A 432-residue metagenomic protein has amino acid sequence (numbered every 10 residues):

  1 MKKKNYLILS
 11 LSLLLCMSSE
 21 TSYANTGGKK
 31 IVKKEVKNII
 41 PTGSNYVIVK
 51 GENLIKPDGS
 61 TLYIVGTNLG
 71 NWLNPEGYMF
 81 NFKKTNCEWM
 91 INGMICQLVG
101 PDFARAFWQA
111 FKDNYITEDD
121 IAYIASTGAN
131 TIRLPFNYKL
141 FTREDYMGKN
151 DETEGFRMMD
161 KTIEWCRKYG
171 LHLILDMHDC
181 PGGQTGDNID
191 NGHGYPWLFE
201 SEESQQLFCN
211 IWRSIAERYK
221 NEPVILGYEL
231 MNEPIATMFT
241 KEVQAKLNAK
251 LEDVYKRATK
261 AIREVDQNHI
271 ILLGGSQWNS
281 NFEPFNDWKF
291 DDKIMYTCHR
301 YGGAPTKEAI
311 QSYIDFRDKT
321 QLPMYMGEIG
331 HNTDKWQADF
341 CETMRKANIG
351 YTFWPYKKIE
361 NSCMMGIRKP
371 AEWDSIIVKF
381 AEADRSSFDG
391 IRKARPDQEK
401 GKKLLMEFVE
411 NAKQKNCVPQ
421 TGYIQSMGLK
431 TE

Functional and structural regions predicted by a protein language model:
M1-K30: Bacterial Sec-dependent N-terminal signal peptides
K2-K3, P57-D58, C341-R345: A general structural signal for short secondary-structure junctions and capping/turn motifs
I8, I91-N92, A104, G401-L405 (+1 more regions): Short amphipathic alpha-helical segments that mediate assembly, nucleic-acid/protein binding, or membrane association
L14-L15, G186, F239, A338: Alpha-helical transmembrane segments and their juxtamembrane interfaces
N25-G43: Short, basic/low-complexity N-terminal boundary segments at the transition from targeting/disordered tails
I39-I64, N68-I270, G275-P284: Active-site mouth of glycoside hydrolases
G43-V47, Q206-K358, C363-F380: Extracellular glycoside hydrolase catalytic/binding regions
W336-E432: Aromatic-rich peripheral "rim/lid" segments of glycoside hydrolase catalytic domains that contact and position glycan
